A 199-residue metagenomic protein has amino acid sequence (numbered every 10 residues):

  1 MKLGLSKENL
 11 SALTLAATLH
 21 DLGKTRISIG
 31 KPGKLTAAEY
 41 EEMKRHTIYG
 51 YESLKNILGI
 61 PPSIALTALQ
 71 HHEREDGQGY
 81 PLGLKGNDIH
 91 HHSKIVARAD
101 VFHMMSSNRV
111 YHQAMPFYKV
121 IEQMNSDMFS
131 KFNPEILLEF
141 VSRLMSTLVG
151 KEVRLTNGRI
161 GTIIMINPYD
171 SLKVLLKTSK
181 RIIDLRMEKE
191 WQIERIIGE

Functional and structural regions predicted by a protein language model:
M1-G198: Histidine- and acidic-residue-rich, metal-dependent catalytic cores
